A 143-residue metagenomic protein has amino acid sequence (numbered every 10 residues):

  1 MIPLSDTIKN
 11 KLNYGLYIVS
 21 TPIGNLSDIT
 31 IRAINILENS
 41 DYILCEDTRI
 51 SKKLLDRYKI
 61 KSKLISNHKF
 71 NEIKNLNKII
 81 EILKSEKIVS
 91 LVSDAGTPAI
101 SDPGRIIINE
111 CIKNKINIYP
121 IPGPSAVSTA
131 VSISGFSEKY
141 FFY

Functional and structural regions predicted by a protein language model:
I2-F70: Glycine-rich, flexible N-terminal cofactor/catalytic loop recognition
Y14-L16, S85-S90: Loop/turn-to-beta-strand initiation segments
I23-L26, D94-P98: Short glycine-rich anion-binding loops that position phosphate/pyrophosphate groups of nucleotides and phosphorylated
E46, N67, V92-D94, Y119-I121: Structural motif
R49-S51, T97, A126: Alpha-helix capping/helix-boundary segments
N71, A95-P103: Acidic, metal-coordinating catalytic cores used for nucleic-acid/nucleotide bond scission and strand-transfer chemistry
N71-I79: Glycine-rich, highly charged phosphate/nucleotide-binding loops
I107-Y143: Class I SAM-dependent methyltransferase SAM-binding "motif I" and its flanking Rossmann-like core
